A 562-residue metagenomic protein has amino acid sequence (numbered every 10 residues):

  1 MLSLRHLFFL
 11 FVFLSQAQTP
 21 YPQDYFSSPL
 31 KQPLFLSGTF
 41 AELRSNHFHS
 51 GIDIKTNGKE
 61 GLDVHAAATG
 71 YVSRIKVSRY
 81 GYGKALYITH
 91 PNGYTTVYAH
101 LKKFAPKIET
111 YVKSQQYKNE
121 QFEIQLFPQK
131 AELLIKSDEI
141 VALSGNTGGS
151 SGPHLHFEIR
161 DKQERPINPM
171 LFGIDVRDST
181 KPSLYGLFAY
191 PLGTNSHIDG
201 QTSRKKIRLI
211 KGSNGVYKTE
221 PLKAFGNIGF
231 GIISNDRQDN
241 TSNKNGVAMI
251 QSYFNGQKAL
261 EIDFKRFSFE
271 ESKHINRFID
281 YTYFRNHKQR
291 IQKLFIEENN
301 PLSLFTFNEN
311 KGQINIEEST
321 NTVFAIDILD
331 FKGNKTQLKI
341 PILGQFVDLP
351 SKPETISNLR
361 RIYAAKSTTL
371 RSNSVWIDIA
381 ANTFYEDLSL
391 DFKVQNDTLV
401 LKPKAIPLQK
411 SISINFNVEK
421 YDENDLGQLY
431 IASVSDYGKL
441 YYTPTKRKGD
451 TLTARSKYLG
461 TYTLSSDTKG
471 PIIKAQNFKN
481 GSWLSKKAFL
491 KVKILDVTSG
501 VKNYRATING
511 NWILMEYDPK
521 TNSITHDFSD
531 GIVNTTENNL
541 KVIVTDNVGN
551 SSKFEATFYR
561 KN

Functional and structural regions predicted by a protein language model:
M1-Y25: Bacterial Sec-dependent N-terminal signal peptides
A17-T95, K102-K107, Q121-A131, K136-S137 (+3 more regions): Surface-exposed, glycine-biased beta-strand/turn segments
P106, K136, R177, L192-N195 (+2 more regions): Long, low-complexity serine/threonine/glycine- and acidic-rich segments characteristic of extracellular
K181-G186, G470-N477: Proline-enriched interdomain boundary motifs that mark the N-terminal boundary and often initiate the first structured
E220-F225, I406-P407, N480-K486: Short, solvent-exposed loop/linker segments at the N-terminal edge of repeated beta-sheet extracellular domains
G231-N235, N415-E419, F489-V497: Short edge beta-strand/loop segments characteristic of extracellular beta-sandwich folds
L349-S357, R361-A364, E386-Y430, N480: Proteolytic processing hotspots in large secreted/extracellular or virion-associated proteins and select intracellular
A405-Y462, N503-R505, N511-L514: Proteolytic-maturation and junctional protease-sensitive modules
